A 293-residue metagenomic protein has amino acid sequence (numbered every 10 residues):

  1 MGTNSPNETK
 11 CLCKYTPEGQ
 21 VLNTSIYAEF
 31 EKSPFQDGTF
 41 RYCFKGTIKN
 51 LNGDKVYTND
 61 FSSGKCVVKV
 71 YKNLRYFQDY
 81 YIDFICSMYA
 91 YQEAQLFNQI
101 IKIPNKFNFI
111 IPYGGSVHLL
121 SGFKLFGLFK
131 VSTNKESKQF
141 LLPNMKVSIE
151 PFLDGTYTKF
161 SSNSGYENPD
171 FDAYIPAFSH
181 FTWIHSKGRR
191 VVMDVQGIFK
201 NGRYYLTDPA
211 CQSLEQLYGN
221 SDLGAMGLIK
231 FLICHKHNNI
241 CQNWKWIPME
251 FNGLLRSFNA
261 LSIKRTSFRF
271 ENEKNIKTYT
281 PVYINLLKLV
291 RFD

Functional and structural regions predicted by a protein language model:
G2, L125-L128, L286-F292: Short, aromatic- and cysteine-enriched interfacial helices/patches that mediate contacts at lipid membranes
G2-S63: ATP-binding glycine-rich phosphate-binding loop
E29-P34, Y76, Y80, N168 (+2 more regions): Short, charged/polar micro-motifs that form catalytic or ligand-binding hotspots
Y57-D172, Y204-L228: Conserved structural core of kinase catalytic domains
P143, S148-I149, A173-F270: Catalytic activation segment of kinase domains across protein kinase-like and atypical kinase folds
F258, S262-D293: Extreme C-terminal disordered tails of eukaryotic proteins encode short linear targeting/docking signals used
